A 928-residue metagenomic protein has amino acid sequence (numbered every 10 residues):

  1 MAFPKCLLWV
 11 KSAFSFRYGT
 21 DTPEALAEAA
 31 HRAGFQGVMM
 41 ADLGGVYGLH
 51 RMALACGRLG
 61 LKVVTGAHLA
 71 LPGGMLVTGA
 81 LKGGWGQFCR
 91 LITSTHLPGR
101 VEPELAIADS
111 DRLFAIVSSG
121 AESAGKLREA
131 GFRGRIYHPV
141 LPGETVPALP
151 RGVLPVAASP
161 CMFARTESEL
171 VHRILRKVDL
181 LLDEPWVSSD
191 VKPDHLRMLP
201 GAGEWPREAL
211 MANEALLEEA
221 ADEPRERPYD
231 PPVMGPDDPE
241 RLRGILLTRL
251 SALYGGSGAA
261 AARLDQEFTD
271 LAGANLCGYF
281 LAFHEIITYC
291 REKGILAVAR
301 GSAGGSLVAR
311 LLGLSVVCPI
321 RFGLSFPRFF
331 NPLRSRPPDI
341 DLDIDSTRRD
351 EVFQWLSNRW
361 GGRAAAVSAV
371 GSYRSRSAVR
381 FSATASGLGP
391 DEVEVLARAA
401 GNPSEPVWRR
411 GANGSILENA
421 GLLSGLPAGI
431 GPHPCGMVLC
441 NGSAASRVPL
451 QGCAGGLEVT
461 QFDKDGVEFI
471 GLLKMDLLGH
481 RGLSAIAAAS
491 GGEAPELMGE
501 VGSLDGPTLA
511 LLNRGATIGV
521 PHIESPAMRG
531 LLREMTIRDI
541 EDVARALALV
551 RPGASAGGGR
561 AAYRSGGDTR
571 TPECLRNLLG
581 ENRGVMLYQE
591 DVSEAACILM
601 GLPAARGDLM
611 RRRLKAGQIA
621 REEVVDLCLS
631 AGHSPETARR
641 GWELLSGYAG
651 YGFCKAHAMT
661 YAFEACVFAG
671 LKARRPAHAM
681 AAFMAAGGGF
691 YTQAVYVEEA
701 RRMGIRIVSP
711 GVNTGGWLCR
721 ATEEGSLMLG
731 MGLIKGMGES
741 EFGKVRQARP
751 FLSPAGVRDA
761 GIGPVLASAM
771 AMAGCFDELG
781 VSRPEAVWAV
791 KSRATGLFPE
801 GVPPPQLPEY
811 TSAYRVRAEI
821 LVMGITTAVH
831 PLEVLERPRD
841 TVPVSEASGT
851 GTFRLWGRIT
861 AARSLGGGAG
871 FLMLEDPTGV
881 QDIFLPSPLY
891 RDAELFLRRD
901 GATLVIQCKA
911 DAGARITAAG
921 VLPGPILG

Functional and structural regions predicted by a protein language model:
A2-G37, L43-A157, I174, E208-M211 (+1 more regions): Extended substrate/RNA-proximal surfaces in nucleic-acid metabolism proteins
K5-C6, H31, G37-M40, P236-G928: Noncatalytic, beta-rich nucleic-acid-contacting surfaces in large DNA/RNA-processing enzymes
L43-G44, H68-L69, C161, S302 (+1 more regions): Short, ordered loop/turn segments at secondary-structure junctions
V64-T65, F163-S168, R176-A220, R328-A365 (+1 more regions): Phosphate/diphosphate-binding loops
G74-L76, L154, F163-R207, M211 (+4 more regions): A conserved non-catalytic segment of reverse transcriptases and RNA-directed RNA polymerases corresponding to the late
F88, I92, N213-L217, A485-E493: Short amphipathic C-terminal alpha-helix that caps PH/PH-like domains
P155-E167, A299-S302, H433: Short acidic/histidine-rich active-site segments
E208-M234, S372: Structural signature of the thiamine diphosphate
